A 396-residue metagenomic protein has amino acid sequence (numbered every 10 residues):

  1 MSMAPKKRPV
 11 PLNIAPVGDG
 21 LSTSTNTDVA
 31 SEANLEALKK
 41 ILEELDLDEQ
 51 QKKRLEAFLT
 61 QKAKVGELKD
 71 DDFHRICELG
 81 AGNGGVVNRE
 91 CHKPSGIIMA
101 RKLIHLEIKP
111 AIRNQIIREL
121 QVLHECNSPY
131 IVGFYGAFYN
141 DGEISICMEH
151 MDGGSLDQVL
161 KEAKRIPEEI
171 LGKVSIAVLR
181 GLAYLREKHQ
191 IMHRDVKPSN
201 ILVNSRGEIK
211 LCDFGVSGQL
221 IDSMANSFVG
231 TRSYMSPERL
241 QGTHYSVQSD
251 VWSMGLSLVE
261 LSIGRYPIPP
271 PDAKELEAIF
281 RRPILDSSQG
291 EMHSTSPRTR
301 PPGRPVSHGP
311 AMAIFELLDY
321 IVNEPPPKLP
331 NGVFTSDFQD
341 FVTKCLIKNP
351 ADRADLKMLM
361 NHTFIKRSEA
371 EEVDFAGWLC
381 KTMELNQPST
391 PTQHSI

Functional and structural regions predicted by a protein language model:
M1-G66: Intrinsically disordered, low-complexity regulatory segments that flank or precede the catalytic domain of eukaryotic
I76-N83, V87: Protein kinase glycine-rich loop
V86-E107: Glycine-rich ATP phosphate-binding loop
L103-C126: Conserved N-lobe beta3->alphaC-helix segment of eukaryotic protein kinase catalytic domains
A137: Activation-segment/catalytic-loop signature of the eukaryotic protein kinase fold
G142-S155: Conserved short submotifs of the Hanks-type protein kinase catalytic core that shape the nucleotide-binding pocket
V174-S175: Activation segment signature within eukaryotic-like protein kinase domains
